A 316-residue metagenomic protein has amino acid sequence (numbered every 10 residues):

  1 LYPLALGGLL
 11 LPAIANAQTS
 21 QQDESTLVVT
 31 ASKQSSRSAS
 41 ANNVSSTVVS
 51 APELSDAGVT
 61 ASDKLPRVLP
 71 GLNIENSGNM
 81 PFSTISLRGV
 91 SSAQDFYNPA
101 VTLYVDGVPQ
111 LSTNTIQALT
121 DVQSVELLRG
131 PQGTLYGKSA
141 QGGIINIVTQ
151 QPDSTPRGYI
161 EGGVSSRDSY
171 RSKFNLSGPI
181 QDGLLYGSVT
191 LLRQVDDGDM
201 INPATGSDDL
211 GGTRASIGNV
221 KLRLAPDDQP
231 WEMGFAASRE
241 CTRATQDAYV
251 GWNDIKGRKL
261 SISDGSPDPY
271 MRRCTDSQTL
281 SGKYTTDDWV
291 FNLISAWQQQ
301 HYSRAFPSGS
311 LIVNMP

Functional and structural regions predicted by a protein language model:
L1-Q22: Cleavable N-terminal targeting peptides that direct proteins into the secretory/outer-membrane pathway or into
D23-A57, S83-S86, A100-V101, D153: N-terminal periplasmic "start-of-domain" segments of outer-membrane beta-barrel proteins
S62-L65, I85-R88, S124-L127, S139-G163 (+1 more regions): N-terminal periplasmic accessory domains that precede and gate Gram-negative outer-membrane beta-barrel machines
D63-V108, Q123: Extracytoplasmic beta-strand/coil segments of soluble accessory domains associated with Gram-negative outer-membrane
F96, D106-P131: Short acidic/polar hinge/loop motifs at secondary-structure boundaries that mediate gating or recognition
S112, Y136, G162-V164, S207-D209 (+1 more regions): Outer-membrane beta-barrel domain signature
R157-Y159, V164-D196, M200-T245, C274-D276: Transmembrane beta-barrel wall of Gram-negative outer-membrane proteins
S207, T213-P316: Outer-membrane beta-barrel domain signature, strongest for Gram-negative TonB-dependent receptors and also present
